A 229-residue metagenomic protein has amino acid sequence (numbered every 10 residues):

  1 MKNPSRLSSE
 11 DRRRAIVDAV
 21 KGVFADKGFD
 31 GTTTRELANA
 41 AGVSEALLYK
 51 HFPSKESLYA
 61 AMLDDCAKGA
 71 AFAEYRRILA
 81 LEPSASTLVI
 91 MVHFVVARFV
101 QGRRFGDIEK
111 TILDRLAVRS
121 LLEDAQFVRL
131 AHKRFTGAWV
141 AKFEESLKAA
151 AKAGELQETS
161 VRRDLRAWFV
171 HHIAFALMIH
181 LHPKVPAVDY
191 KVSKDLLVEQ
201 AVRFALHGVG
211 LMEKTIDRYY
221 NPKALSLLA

Functional and structural regions predicted by a protein language model:
P4, D107-K110, D114, V128-A138 (+2 more regions): Hydrophobic/aromatic-rich alpha-helical bundle segments in the mid-to-C-terminal region
A15, V23-D65: Helix-turn-helix
K55, M62, C66, V92-V95 (+5 more regions): Hydrophobic/aromatic residues within well-ordered alpha-helical segments
A61, E74-I112, R163, A167 (+1 more regions): Hydrophobic alpha-helical connector segments
D65-A73, S120, D124, S146 (+2 more regions): A short secondary-structure junction motif
F94-D107, R115-E123, A205-G210: Helix-loop "lid/cap" segments that line or gate small-molecule binding pockets
